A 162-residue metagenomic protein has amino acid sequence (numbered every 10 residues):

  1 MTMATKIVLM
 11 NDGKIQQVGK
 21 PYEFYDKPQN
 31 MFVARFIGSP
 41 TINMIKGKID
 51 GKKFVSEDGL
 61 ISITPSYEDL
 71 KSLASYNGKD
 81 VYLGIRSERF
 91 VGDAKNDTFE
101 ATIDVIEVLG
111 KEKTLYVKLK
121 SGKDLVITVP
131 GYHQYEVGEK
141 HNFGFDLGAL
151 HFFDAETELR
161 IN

Functional and structural regions predicted by a protein language model:
M1-A4, F36: Hydrophobic Walker B segment
M3, N11, I85: A cytosolic small-molecule/anion-sensing beta-strand core signal
T5, D12, K20, V108 (+1 more regions): Short, conserved catalytic or interaction motifs in soluble domains
M10-K20, D26-K27: ABC ATPase "signature
K20-P21, P40: Periplasm/extracytoplasmic soluble domains of Gram-negative envelope assemblies and related organellar analogs
K27-D50: C-terminal boundary and immediately downstream tail of ABC-type ATPase nucleotide-binding domains
P40-M44, K52-N162: Non-catalytic connector elements of ABC transporters
